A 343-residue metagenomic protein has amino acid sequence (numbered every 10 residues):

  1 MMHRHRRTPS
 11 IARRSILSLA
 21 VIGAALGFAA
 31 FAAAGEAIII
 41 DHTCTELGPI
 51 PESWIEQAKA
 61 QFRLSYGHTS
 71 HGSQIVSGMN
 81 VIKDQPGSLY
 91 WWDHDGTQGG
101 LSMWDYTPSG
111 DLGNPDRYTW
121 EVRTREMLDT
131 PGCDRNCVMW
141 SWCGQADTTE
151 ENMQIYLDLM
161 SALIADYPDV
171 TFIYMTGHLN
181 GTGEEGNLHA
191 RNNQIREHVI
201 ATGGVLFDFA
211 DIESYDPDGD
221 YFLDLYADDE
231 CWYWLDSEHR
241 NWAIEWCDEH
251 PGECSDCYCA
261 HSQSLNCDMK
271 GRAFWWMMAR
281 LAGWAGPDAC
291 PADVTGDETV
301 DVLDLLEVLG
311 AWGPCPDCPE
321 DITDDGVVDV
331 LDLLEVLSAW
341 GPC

Functional and structural regions predicted by a protein language model:
M1-R13: N-terminal secretory signal peptides that target proteins for export/translocation
S15-A29: Bacterial N-terminal signal peptides
I38-T130, N136, A273, A279-R280: N-terminal carbohydrate-binding/catalytic regions of secreted carbohydrate-active enzymes
A60-R63, P86-L89, C133-V138, A165-I173 (+1 more regions): Loop/turn elements at helix/coil->beta-strand transitions in domains of secreted/extracellular proteins
N114-G186: Extracellular-facing segments of soluble proteins and assemblies that are Gly/Ser/Thr-biased and enriched in aromatics
V170, H239-P287: Extracellular low-complexity, Gly/Ser/Thr-rich intrinsically disordered linkers and protease-sensitive activation/hinge
L179-D218: Substrate-gating cap/lid alpha-helix
P287-C343: Cellulosome-associated attachment modules in secreted, modular CAZymes
